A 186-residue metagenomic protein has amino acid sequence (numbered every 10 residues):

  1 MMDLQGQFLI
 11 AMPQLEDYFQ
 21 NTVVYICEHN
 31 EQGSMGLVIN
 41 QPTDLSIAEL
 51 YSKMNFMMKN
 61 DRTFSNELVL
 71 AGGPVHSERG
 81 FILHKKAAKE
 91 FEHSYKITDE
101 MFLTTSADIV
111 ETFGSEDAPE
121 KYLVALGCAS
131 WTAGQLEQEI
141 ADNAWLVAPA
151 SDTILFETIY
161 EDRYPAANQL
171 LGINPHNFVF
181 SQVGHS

Functional and structural regions predicted by a protein language model:
M1-V124, A129-S186: A short aromatic-anchored loop/beta-hairpin motif
